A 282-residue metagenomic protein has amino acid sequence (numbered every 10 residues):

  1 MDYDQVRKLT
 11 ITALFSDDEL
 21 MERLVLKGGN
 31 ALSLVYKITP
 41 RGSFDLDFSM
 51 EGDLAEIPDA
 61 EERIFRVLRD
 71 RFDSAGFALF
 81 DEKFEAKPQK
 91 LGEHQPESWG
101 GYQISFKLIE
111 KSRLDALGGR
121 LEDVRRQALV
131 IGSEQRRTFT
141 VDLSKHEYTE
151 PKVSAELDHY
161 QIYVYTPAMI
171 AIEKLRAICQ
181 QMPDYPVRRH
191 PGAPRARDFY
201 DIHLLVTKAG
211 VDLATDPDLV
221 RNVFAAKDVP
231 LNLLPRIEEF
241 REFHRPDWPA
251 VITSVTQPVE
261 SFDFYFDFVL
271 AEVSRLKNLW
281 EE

Functional and structural regions predicted by a protein language model:
M1-L24, L34-E282: Structured mid-to-C-terminal alpha-helical surface segments
L26-N30: Glycine-rich beta-strand-to-loop/alpha-helix junction loops that act as flexible
